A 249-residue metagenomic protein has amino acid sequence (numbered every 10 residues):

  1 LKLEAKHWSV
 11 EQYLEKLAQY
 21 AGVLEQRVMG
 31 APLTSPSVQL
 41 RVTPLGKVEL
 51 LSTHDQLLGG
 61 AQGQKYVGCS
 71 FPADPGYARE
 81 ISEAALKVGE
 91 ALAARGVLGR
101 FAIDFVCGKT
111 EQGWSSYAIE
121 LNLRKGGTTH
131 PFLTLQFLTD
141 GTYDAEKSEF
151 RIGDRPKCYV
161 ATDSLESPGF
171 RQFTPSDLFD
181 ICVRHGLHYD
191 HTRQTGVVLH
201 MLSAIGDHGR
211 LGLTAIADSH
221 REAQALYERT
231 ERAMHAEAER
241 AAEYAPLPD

Functional and structural regions predicted by a protein language model:
K6-A31, Q62-G113, I152-H188: A long amphipathic alpha-helix within ATP-dependent nucleotide-binding catalytic cores
E25, M29, L33-S70: Membrane-embedded hairpin module used as a gating/binding unit in multi-pass transport and secretion proteins
E49, S115-Y117: Protein kinase-like catalytic core scaffold
Q56, A84-A91, F137, R229 (+1 more regions): Generic, well-ordered alpha-helical scaffold segments in large soluble proteins
L58-G59, A118-F132: Glycine-rich phosphate/pyrophosphate-binding beta-alpha loops
T129-T142: A short alpha/beta connector and helix-capping loop motif
D140-D249: Peripheral (often C-terminal) accessory segments that flank ATP-dependent C-N-forming ligase machineries
